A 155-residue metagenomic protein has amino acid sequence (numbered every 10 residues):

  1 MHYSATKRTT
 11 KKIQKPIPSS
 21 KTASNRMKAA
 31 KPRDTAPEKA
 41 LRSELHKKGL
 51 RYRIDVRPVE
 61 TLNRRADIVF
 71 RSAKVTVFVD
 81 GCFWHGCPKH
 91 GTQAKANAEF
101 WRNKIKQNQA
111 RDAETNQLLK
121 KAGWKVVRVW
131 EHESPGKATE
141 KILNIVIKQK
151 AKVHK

Functional and structural regions predicted by a protein language model:
H2-K155: Nucleic-acid endo/exonuclease domains
